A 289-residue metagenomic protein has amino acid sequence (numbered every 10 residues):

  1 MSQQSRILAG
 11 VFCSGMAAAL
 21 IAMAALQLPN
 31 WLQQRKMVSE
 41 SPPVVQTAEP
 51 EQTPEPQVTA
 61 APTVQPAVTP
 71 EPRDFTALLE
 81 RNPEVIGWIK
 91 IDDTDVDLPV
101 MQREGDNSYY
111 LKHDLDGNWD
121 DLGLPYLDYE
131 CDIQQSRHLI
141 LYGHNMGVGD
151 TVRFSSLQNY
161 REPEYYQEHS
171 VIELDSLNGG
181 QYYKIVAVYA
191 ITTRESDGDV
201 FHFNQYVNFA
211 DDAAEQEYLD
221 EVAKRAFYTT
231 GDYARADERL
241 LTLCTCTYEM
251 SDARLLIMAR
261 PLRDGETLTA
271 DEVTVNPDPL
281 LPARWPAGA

Functional and structural regions predicted by a protein language model:
M1-A17: N-terminal Sec-pathway targeting helices
A18-A22: Extended alpha-helical scaffold domains
M23-A289: Solvent-exposed, non-transmembrane regions of membrane-associated and secreted proteins
